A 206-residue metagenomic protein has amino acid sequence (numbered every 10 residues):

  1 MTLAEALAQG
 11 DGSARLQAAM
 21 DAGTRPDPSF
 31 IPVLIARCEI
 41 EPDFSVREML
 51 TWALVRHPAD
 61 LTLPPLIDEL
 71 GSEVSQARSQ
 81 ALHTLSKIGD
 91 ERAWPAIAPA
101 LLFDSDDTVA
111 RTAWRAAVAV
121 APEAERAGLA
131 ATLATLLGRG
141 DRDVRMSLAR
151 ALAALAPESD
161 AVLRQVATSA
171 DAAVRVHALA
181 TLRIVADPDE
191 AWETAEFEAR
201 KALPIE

Functional and structural regions predicted by a protein language model:
E5, G12-D27, A36-R37, S45-D60 (+7 more regions): Structural detector for internal amphipathic alpha-helices that build alpha-solenoid repeat scaffolds
F30-I31, S75-Q76, L129-L133, E193-I205: HEAT/HEAT-like alpha-solenoid repeats
D106: Acidic carboxylate motifs that coordinate Ca2+ or other divalent cations, activating on Asp/Glu
A127-M146, A154: Strongly charged, low-complexity linkers/loops
R164-E206: Eukaryotic acidic, Ser/Thr-rich intrinsically disordered low-complexity regions
